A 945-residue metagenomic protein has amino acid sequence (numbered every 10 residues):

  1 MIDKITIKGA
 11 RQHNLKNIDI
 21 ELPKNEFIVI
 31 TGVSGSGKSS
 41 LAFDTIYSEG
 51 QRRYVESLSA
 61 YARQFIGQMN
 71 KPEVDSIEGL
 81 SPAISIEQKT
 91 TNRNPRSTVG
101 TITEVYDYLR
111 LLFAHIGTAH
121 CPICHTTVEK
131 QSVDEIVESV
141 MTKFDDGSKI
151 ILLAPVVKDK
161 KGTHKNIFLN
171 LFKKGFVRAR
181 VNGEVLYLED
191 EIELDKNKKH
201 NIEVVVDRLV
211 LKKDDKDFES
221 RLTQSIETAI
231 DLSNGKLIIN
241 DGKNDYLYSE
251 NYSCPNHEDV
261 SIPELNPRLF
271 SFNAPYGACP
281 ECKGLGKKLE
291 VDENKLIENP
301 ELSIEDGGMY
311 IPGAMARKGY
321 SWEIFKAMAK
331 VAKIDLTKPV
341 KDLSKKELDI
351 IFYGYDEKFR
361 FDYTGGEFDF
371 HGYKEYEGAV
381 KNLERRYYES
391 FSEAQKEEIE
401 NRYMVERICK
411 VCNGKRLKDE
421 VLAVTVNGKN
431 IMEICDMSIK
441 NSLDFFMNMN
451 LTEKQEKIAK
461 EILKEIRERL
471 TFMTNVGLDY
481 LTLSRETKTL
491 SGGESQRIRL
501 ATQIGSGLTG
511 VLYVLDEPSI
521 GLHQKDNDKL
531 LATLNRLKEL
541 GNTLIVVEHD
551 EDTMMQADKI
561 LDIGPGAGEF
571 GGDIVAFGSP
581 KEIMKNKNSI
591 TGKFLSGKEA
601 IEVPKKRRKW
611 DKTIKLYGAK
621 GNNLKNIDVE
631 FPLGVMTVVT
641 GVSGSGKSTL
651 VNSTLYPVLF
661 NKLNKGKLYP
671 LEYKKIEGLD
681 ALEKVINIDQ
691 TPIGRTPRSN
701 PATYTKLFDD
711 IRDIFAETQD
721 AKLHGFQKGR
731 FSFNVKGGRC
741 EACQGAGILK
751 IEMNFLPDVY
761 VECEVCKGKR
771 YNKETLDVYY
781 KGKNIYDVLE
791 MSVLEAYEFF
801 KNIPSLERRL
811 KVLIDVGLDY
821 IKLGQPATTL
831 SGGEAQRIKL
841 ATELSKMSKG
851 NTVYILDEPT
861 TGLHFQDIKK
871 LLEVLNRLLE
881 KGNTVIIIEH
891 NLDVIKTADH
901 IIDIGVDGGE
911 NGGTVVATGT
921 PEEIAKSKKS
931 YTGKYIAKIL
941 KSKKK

Functional and structural regions predicted by a protein language model:
M1-K945: Conserved phosphate-binding elements of NTP-dependent enzyme cores
